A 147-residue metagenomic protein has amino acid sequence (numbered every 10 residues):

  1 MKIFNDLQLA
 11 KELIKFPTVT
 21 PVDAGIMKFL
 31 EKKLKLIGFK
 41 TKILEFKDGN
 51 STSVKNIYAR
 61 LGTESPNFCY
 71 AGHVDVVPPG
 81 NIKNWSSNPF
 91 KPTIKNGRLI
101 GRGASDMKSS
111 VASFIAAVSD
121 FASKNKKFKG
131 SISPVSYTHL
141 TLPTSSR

Functional and structural regions predicted by a protein language model:
K2-I100, S123-K129: Acidic/His- and Gly-rich active-site-bordering loop/insert found across diverse amide/peptide-bond hydrolases
Y70, L99-Y137: Alpha-helical metal-binding/catalytic segments enriched in His/Glu/Asp
P78-P79, K108, L140: Short, well-ordered, mixed-charge alpha-helical segments that flank or form enzyme active sites
T138-T144: Conserved small/polar residues in nucleotide/adenosyl-binding loops
